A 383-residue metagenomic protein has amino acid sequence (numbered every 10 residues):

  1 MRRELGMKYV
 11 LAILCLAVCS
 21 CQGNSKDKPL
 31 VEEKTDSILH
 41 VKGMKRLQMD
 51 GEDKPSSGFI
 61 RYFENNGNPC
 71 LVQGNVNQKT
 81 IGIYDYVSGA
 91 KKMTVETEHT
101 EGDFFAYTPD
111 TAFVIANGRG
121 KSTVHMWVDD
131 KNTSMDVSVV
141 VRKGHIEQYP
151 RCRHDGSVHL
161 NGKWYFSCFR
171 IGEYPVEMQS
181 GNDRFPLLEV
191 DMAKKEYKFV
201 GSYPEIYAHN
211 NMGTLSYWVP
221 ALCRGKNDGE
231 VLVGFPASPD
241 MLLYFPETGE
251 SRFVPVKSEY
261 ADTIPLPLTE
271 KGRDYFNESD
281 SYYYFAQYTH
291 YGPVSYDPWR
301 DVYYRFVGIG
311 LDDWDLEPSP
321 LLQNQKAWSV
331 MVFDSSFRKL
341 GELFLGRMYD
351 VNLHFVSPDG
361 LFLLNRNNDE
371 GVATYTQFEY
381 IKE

Functional and structural regions predicted by a protein language model:
L30-S57, R338: A short helix->beta-strand "capping" segment at the edge of beta-propeller domains
L47-K79, G292-D297, D301-G308: Beta-strand-rich domains and repeat architectures in extracellular enzymes and scaffolds, especially beta-propellers
G58-N65, F104-T108, R153-L160, W218-N227 (+2 more regions): Structural signature of eukaryotic scaffold interfaces centered on beta-propeller domains
A90-R119, V137-Y149, L345-V351: Blade-loop segments of beta-propeller domains
K121, D129-N161, S167-V176: Asp-box/WD-like beta-propeller blade repeats and closely related beta-sheet repeat scaffolds
D129, S180-K194, L321-S336, T376-K382: Beta-propeller blade signature
S167-D183, R305-Q325, A373-Y375: Short, conserved, GDST-rich strand-edge loop motifs in beta-rich repeat architectures
A286-V332: Loop/turn-rich, solvent-exposed surfaces of beta-rich toroidal or solenoidal domains
